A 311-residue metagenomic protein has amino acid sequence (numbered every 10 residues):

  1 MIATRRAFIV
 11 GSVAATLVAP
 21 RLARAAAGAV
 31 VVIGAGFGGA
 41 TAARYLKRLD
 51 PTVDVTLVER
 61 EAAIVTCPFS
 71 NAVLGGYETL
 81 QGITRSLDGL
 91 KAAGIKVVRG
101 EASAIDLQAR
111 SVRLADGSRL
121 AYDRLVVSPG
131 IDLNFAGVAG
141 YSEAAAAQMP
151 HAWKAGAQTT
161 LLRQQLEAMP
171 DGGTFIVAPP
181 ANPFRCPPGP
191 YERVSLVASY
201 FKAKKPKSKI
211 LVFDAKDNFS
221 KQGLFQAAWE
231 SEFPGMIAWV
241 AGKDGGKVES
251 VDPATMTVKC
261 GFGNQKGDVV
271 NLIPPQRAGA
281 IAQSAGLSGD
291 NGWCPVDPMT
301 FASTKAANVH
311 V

Functional and structural regions predicted by a protein language model:
M1-A19: N-terminal secretory signal peptides and thylakoid transit peptides that target proteins across membranes
A25-K96, A181-G223: Beta1-alpha1 glycine-rich phosphate/pyrophosphate-binding loop at the start of Rossmann-like nucleotide-binding domains
G38, G130-L133, Q276-A278: Short glycine-rich anion-binding loops that position phosphate/pyrophosphate groups of nucleotides and phosphorylated
A93-I105, A109-V112, L120, S199-W293: A Rossmann-like FAD-binding core segment of flavoenzymes
L114, Y122, V127-S128, V177 (+1 more regions): Redox-cofactor binding/interface segments in oxidoreductases and associated redox assembly factors
Y122, F135-A136, R185, G279-I281: Glycine/Thr-rich phosphate-binding loops of Rossmann-like dinucleotide-binding domains
P129-K204: Glycine-rich dinucleotide-binding loop and its adjacent helix/turn
G140-M169, K266-V311: FAD-site-proximal beta/loop scaffold in flavoenzymes
